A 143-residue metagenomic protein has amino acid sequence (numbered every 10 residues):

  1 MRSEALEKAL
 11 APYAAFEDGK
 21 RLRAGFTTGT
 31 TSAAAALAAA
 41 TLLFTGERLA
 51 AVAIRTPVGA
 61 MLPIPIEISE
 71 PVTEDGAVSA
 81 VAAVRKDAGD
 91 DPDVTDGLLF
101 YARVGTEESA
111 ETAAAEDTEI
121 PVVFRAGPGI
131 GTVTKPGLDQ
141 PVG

Functional and structural regions predicted by a protein language model:
R2-G143: Generic N-terminal targeting/processing segments that precede catalytic cores or assembly contacts
